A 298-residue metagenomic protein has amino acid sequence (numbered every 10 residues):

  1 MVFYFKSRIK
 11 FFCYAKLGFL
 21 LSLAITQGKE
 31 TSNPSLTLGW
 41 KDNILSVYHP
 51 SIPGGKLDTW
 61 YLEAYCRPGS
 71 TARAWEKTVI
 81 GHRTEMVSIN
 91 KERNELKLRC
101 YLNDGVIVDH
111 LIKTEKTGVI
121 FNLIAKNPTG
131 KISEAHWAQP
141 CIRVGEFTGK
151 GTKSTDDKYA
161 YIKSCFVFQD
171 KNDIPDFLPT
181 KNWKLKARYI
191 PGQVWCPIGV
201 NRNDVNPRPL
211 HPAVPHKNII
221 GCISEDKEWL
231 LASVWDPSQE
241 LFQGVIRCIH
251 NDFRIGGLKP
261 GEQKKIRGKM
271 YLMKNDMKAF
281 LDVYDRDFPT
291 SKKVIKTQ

Functional and structural regions predicted by a protein language model:
M1-K10: N-terminal secretory signal peptides that target proteins for export/translocation
Y14-A24: Bacterial N-terminal signal peptides
E30-T31, S88-N90, Y101, I190-Q298: Beta-strand-rich recognition/accessory modules
T31-M86, E95: Acidic-aromatic substrate-binding/catalytic surfaces of carbohydrate-active enzymes
P68-K116, H136: Extended, loop-rich substrate-binding clefts of extracytoplasmic carbohydrate-active enzymes
L96-L98, V108-H110, F121, N251 (+1 more regions): Hydrophobic residues positioned within well-ordered beta-strands of beta-sheet architectures
T114-D170: Acidic (Asp/Glu-rich), glycine- and aromatic
S154-R208: Low-complexity, serine/threonine/proline-enriched polar segments
